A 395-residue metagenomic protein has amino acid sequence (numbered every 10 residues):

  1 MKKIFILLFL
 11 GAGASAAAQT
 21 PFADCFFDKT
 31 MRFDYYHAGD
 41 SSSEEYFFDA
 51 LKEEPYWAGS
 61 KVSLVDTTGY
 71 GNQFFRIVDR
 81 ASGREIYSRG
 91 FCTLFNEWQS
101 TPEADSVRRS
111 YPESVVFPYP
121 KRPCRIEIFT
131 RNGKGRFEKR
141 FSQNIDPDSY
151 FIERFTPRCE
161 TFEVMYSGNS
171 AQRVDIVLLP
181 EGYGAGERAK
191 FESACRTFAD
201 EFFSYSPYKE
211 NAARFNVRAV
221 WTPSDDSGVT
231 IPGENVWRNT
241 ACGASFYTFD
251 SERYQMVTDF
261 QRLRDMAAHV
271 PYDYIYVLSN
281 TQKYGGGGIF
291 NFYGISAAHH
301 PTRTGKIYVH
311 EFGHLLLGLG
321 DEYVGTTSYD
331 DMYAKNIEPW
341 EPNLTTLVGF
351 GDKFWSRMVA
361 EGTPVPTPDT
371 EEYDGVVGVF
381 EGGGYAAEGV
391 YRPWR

Functional and structural regions predicted by a protein language model:
K3-G13: Sec-dependent N-terminal signal peptides
A16-A18: Boundary at the C-terminal end of the N-terminal hydrophobic targeting segment
F22-E44, Y323-R395: Replace "(M1/M4/M9/M12/WLM)" with "(e.g., M1/M4/M8/M9/M12/M26/WLM)" and add "not limited to" to clarify scope
C25-Y150: Beta-strand-enriched, solvent-exposed domains that form extended recognition/catalytic surfaces
Y150-K209, A219-I231, T248, M256: Fold-level signature of zinc-dependent metallopeptidase catalytic domains
K190-F191, G287-E311: Short pre-active-site segment immediately N-terminal to the catalytic Zn-binding motif
R214-N291: Active-site-proximal segments of metallohydrolase catalytic domains
F312-S328: Catalytic Zn2+-binding segment of zinc metalloproteases
